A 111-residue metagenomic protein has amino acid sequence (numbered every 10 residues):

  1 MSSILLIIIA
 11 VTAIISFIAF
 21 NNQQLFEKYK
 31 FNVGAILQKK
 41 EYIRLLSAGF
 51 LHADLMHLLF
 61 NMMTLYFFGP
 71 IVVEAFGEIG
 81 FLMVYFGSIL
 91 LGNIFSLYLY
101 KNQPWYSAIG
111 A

Functional and structural regions predicted by a protein language model:
S3-A108: N-terminal TM1-TM2 helical hairpin plus the immediately adjacent luminal interfacial "cap"
